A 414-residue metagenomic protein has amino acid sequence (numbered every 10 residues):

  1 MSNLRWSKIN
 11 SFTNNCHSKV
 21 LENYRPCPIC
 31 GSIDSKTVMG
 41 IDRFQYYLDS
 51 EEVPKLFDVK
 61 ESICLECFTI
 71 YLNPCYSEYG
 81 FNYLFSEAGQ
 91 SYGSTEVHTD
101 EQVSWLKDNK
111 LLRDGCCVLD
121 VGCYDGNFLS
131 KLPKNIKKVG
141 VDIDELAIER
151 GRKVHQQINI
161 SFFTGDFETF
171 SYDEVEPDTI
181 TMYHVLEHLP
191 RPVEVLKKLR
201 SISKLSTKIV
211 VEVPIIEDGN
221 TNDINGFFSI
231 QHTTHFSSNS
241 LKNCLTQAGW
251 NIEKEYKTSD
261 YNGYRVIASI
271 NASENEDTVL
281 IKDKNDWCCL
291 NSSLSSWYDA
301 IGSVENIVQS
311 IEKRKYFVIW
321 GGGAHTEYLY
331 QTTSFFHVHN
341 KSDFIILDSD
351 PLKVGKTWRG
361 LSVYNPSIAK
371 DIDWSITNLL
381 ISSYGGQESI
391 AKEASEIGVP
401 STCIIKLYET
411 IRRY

Functional and structural regions predicted by a protein language model:
S2-V175, T179, Y183, L196 (+2 more regions): Conserved N-terminal segment of class I S-adenosyl-L-methionine
W6, D42-Y46, V211-T234, S238-C244: Short, glycine-/aromatic-enriched active-site segment of Class I SAM-dependent methyltransferases
K36-D42, W250-Y261: Conserved S-adenosyl-L-methionine
N135-I136, K204-T207, V399-T402: A short helix->loop->beta-strand "cap" motif at the edges of active sites that frequently abuts
D144, I215, D350: Residues in the short beta-alpha loop(s) of Rossmann-like NAD(P)-binding domains
H184-H188: A short His-aromatic
V193-K208: A short glycine-rich, Lys/Arg-flanked "PGG" loop and its adjoining helix->strand segment in the class I
V266-Y414: Hydrophobic, well-ordered beta-alpha structural blocks that scaffold small-molecule cofactor pockets
